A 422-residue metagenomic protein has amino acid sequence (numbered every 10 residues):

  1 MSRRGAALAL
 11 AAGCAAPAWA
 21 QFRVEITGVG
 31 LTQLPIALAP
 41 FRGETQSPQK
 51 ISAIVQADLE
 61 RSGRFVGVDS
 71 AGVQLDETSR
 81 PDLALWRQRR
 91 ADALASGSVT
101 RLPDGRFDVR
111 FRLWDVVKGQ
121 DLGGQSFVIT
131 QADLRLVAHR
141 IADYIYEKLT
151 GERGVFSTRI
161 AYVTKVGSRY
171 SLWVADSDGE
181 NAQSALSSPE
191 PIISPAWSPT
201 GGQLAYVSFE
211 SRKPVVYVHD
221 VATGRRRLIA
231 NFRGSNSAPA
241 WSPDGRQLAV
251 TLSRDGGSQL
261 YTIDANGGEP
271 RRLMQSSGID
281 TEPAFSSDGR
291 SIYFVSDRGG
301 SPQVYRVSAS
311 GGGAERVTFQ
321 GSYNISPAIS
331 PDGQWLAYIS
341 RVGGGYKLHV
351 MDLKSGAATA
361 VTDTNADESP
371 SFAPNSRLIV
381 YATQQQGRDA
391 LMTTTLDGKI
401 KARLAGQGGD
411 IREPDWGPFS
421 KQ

Functional and structural regions predicted by a protein language model:
M1-A11: N-terminal secretory signal peptides and thylakoid transit peptides that target proteins across membranes
F22, S79-Y144: Amphipathic beta-strand/beta-sheet edge segments enriched in Tyr/Trp
I26-L85, A95-V99: Short beta-strand->alpha-helix linker/helix-N-cap micro-motif that forms a surface specificity/interaction loop
R106-D108, S168-W173, K213-Y217, G257-Y261 (+3 more regions): Structural motif
F156, P199-T200, P243-D244, S287-D288 (+3 more regions): Residue-level detector of Asp-centered blade-edge/turn motifs that repeat once per structural unit in beta-propeller
I160, L204, G245-L248, I292 (+2 more regions): Hydrophobic beta-strand positions that form the internal "hydrophobic ladder" of WD40/Gbeta-like beta-propeller blades
D176-I193, H219-S237, I263-T281, V307-Y323 (+2 more regions): Multi-bladed beta-propeller domains
